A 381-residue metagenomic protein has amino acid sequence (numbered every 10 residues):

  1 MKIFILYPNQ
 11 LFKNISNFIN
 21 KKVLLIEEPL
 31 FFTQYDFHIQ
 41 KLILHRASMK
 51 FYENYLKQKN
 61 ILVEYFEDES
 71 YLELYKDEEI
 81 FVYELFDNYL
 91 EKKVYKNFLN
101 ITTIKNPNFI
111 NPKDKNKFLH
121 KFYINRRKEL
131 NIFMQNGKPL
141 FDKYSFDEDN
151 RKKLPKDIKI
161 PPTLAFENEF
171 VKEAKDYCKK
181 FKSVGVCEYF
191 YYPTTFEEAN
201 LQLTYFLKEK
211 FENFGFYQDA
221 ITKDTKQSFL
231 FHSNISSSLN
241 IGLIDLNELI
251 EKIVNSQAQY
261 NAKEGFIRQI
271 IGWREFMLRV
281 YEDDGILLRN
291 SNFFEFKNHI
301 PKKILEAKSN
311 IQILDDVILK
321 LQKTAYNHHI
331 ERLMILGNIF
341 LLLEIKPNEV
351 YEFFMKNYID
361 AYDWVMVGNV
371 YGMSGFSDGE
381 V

Functional and structural regions predicted by a protein language model:
M1-E64: N-terminal beta-strand-loop-alpha-helix module at the start of alpha/beta ligand-binding or catalytic domains
I15-N17, Y35-F37, L74-K76, L90-Y95 (+2 more regions): A short acidic (Asp/Glu
E28, N100-P112, W364-G372: A generic structural motif
E64-F66, S70-Y75, N348-D363: Beta-rich nucleic-acid/ligand-interaction surfaces
Y71-T195: Beta-rich, aromatic/charged-enriched effector core domains that present basic-aromatic interfaces for binding
K153-A325, L341-L342, F353-S377: Catalytic cores of enzymes that engage adenine nucleotides and/or redox cofactors via long glycine-rich, Lys/Arg/His
L336-F340: Alpha-helical support elements that line or immediately flank enzyme active sites and cofactor-binding pockets
